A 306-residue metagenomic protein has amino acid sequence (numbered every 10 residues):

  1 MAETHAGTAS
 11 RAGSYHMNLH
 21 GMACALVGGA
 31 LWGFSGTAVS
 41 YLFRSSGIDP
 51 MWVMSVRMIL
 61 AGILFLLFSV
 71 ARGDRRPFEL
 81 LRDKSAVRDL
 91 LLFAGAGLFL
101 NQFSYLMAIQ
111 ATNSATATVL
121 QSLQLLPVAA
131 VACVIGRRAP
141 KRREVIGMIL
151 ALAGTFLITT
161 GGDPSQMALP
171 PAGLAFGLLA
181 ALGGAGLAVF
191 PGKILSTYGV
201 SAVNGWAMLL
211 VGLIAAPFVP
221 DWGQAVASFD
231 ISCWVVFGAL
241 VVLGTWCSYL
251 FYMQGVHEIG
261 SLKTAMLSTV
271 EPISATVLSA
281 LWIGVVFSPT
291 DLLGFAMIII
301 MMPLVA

Functional and structural regions predicted by a protein language model:
A2, S46-L100, P127, V131 (+5 more regions): Transmembrane alpha-helices of multi-pass small-molecule transport proteins
A2-S55, G95, Q166-K193, L213: Glycine-/small-residue-enriched transmembrane alpha-helix faces in small-molecule transporters and effluxers
M17-M22, G47-S55, L80-V87, T160-G183 (+2 more regions): Juxtamembrane helix-entry segments on the extracytoplasmic side of multipass membrane proteins
A25-L26, D83-L90, P140-L152, L174 (+2 more regions): Cytoplasmic-side transmembrane-helix entry/capping segments in multi-pass membrane proteins
G29, V56, L98, Q102 (+3 more regions): Helix-helix packing/entry segments at the starts of transmembrane helices
L31, R72-A115, Q121, L157 (+1 more regions): Specific transmembrane alpha-helical segments of multi-pass solute transporters/efflux pumps, especially DMT/EamA
L42, V53, R57, A108 (+8 more regions): Hydrophobic/aromatic residues within transmembrane alpha-helices of multi-pass small-molecule transporters
F65, A130-V131, P140-G162, A215 (+3 more regions): Hydrophobic transmembrane alpha-helices of multi-pass small-molecule transport proteins
